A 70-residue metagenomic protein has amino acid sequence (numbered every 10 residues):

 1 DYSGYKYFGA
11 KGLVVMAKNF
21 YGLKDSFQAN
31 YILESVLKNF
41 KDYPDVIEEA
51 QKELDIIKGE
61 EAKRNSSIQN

Functional and structural regions predicted by a protein language model:
D1-N70: Acidic, polar-rich low-complexity tracts and alpha-helical solenoid repeat scaffolds
